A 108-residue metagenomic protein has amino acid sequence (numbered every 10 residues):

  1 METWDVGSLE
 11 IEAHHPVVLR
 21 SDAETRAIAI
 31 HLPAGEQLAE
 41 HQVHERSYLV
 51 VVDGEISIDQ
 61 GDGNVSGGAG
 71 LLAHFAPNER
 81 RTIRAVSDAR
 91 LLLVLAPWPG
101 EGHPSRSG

Functional and structural regions predicted by a protein language model:
M1-I28, D59, A69, P104-G108: A short, N-terminal "cap"/entry segment at the start of jelly-roll beta-barrel domains of the cupin/DSBH fold
E12-A13, R26-V43: Conserved short histidine dyad/triad with adjacent acidic residue
E45-G61: Glycine- and acidic-residue-biased ligand/ion/polar-headgroup-sensing regions
V52-D53, G68-A69, S87: A cytosolic small-molecule/anion-sensing beta-strand core signal
E55-S57, N64, R80, R90: Structural motif
G61-N78: Short acidic-glycine-tyrosine-enriched beta hairpin
P77-E101: Ligand-binding loop in jelly-roll beta-barrel domains
